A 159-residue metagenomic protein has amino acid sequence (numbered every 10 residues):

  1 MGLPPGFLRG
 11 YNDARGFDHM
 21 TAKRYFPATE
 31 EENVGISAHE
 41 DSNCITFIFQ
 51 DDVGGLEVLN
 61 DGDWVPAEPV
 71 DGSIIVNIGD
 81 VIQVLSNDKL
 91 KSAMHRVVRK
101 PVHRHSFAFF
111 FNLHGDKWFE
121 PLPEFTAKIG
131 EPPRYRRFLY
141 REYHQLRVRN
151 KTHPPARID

Functional and structural regions predicted by a protein language model:
M1-D159: C-terminal flanking tails of non-heme Fe-dependent oxygenases
